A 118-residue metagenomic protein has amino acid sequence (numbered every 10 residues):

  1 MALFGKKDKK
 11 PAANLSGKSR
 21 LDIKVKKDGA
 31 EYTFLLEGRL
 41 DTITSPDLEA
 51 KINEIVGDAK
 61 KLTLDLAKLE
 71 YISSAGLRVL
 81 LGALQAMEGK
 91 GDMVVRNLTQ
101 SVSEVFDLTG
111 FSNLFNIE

Functional and structural regions predicted by a protein language model:
M1-N14: N-terminal leader/presequence segments that are low-structure and precede the mature protein or first folded domain
P11-L48: STAS-typified acidic loop motif
T42-F115: Amphipathic alpha-helical interaction surfaces in cytosolic regulatory modules
E118: Conserved catalytic-core motifs of GNAT/GCN5-like acyltransferases
